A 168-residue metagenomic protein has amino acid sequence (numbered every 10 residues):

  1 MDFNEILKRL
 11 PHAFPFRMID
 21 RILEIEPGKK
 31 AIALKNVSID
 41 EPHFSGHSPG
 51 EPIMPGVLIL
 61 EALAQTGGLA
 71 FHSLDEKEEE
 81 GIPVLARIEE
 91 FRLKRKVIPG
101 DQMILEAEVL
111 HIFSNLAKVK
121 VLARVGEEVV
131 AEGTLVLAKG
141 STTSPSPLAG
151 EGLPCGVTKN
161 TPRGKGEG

Functional and structural regions predicted by a protein language model:
M1-I6, D101-L105: Short Pro/Gly-enriched beta-strand edge/turn motifs at strand-loop
F14-M54: Catalytic strand-loop segment that frames the active site of acyl-thioester-processing enzymes
F16-M18, M103, A117: Hydrophobic core residues within well-ordered beta-strands of beta-rich domains
D20-L23, E89, K94, E106-L110: Conserved positions in beta-strands of structured domains
P27, I98-D101, V109-P145, G168: HotDog/MaoC-like acyl-thioester-processing domains
S38, S45-H72, L85: Compact, glycine-rich, soluble single-domain proteins
G67-I104, V130-E132: Hydrophobic beta-strand-centered segment that forms part of the acyl-chain substrate-binding groove
S141-G168: Intrinsic disorder/low-complexity segments
